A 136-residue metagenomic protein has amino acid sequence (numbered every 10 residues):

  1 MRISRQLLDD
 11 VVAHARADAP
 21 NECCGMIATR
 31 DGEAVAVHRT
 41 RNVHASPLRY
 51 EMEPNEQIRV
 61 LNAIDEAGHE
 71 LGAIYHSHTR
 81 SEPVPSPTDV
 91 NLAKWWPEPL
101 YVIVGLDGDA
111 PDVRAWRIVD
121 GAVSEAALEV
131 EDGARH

Functional and structural regions predicted by a protein language model:
M1-L71, R80-H136: Conserved beta-strand-loop surface patch within small alpha/beta domains used for substrate/adaptor or ligand engagement
S77: Residue-level "edge-of-site" marker
